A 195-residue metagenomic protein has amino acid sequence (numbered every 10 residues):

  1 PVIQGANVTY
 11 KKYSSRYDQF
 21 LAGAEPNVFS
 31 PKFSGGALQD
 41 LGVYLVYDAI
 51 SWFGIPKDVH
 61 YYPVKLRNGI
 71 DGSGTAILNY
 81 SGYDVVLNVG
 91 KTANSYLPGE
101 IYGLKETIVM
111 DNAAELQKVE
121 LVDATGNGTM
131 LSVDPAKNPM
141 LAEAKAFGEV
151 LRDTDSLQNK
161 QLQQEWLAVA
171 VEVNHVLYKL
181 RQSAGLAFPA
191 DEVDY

Functional and structural regions predicted by a protein language model:
P1-K57: Predominantly a Rossmann-like dinucleotide-binding segment in NAD(P)-dependent oxidoreductases
Q4, L41-K118, D134, A144-S156 (+1 more regions): Contiguous beta-strand/loop segments that form the cofactor/metal-binding neighborhood of enzyme cores
K11-S14, R67, L116, N127 (+1 more regions): Surface-exposed, flexible loop/turn segments at secondary-structure boundaries
G35-G36, L131-S132, N159-Q163: Active-site rim elements
Q39, V43, K137-L141, Q164: Electropositive phosphate-/nucleotide-binding environments in soluble metabolic enzymes
G128-K137: C-terminal "lid/loop" region of Rossmann-like NAD(P)-dependent oxidoreductases
A146-Y195: C-terminal helix-rich "cap/oligomerization" subdomain common to oxidoreductases
